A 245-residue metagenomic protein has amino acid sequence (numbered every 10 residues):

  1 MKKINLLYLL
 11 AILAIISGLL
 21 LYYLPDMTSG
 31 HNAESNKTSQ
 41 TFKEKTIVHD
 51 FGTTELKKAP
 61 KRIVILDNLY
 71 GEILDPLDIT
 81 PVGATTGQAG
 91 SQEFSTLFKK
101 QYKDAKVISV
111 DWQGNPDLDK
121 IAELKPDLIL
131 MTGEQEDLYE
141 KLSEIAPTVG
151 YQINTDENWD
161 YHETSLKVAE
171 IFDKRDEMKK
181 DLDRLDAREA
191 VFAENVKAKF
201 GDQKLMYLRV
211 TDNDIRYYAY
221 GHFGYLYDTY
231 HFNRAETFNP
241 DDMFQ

Functional and structural regions predicted by a protein language model:
K2-G71, E177-M206: Bacterial Sec-exported substrate-binding components of ABC uptake systems
H49-F51, S109-D117, P240-Q245: Short helix-initiation/N-cap motifs at beta->coil->alpha
R62-T80, D160, T164-S165, Y207-R209 (+1 more regions): N-terminal hydrophobic signal/anchor transmembrane helix of membrane proteins
L69-E72, G87-G90, L128, Q135-D137 (+2 more regions): Solvent-exposed loop/turn segments at secondary-structure junctions within structured extracellular/periplasmic domains
Y70-K120: A short, structured surface patch at a secondary-structure boundary
L118-I121, K125-M131, P147: Proline-aspartate-enriched helix->loop->beta-strand connector
K141-T211: Extracytoplasmic substrate-binding proteins
A219-Q245: Alpha-helical, coiled-coil/dimerization segments enriched in small aliphatic residues
